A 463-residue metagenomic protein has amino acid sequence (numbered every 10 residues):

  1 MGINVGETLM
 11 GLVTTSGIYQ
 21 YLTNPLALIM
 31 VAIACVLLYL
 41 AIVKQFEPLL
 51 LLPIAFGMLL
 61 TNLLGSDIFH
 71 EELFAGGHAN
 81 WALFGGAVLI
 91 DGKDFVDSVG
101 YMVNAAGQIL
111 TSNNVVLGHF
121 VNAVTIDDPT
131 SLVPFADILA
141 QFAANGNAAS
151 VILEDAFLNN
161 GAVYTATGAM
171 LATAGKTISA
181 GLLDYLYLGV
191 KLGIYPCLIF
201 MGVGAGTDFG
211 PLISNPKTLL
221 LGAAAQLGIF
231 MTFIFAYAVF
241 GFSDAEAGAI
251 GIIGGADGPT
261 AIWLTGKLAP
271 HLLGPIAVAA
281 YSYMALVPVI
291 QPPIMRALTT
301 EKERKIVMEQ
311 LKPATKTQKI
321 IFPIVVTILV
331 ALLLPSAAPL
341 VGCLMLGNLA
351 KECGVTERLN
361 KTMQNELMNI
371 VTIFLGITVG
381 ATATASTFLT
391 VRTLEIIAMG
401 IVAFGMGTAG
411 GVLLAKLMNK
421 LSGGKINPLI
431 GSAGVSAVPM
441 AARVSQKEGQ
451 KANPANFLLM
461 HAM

Functional and structural regions predicted by a protein language model:
M1-V13, E71-G181: Low-complexity, proline/glycine-enriched hydrophobic segments characteristic of transmembrane helices
Y19-M30, D184-I199, D244-I252, Y281 (+2 more regions): Structural signature of hydrophobic alpha-helical transmembrane segments
L37, Y187-I213, N348-A350, M368-T390: Hydrophobic transmembrane alpha-helices of secondary-active transporters and Na+-translocating membrane complexes
L192, F200-G206, A223-M231, S243-H271 (+2 more regions): Alpha-helical membrane segments and immediately flanking helix-loop junctions that form or couple to the substrate/ion
P211-F233, S386-G411, A462-M463: Entry/N-cap segments of selected transmembrane alpha helices and their immediately preceding amphipathic helices
H271-V289, M399-G407, I430-A433: Alpha-helical transmembrane segments
A279-V355: Membrane-embedded hairpin module used as a gating/binding unit in multi-pass transport and secretion proteins
T327-G411: Transmembrane helical segments that form the transport core of multi-pass membrane transport proteins
